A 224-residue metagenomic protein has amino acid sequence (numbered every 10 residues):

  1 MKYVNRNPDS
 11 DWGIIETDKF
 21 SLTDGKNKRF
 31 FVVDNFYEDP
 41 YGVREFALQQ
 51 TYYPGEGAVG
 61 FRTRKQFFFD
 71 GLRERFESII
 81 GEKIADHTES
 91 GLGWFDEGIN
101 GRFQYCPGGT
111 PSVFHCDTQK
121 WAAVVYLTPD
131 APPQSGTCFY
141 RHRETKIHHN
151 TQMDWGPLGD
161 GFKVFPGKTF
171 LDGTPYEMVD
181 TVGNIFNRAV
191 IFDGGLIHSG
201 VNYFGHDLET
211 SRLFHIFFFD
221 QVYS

Functional and structural regions predicted by a protein language model:
M1-I191, G195-S224: Fe(II)/2-oxoglutarate oxygenase catalytic core
